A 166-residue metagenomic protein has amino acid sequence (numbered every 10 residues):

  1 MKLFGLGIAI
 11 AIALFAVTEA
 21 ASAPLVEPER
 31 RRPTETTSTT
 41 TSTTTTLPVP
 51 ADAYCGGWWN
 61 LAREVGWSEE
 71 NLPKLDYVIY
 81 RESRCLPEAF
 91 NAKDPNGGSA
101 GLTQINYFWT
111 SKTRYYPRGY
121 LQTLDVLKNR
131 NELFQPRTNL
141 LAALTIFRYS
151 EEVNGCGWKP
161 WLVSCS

Functional and structural regions predicted by a protein language model:
K2-A11: Sec-dependent N-terminal signal peptides
I10-A23: Hydrophobic alpha-helical membrane-insertion segments, chiefly the h-region of N-terminal signal peptides
A23-E29, T37-C85: Export/targeting segments at the very N-terminus of extracytoplasmic proteins
T46, L75, K93, A100-T103 (+1 more regions): Catalytic and binding regions of secreted/periplasmic enzymes and modules that target cell-wall glycans
S83-R84, F108-T110: Solvent-exposed coil/turn segments that connect beta secondary-structure elements in extracytoplasmic/periplasmic
C85-L86, N154: Amphipathic alpha-helical interaction segments
E88-A92: Short, solvent-exposed loop/turn and secondary-structure capping segments
